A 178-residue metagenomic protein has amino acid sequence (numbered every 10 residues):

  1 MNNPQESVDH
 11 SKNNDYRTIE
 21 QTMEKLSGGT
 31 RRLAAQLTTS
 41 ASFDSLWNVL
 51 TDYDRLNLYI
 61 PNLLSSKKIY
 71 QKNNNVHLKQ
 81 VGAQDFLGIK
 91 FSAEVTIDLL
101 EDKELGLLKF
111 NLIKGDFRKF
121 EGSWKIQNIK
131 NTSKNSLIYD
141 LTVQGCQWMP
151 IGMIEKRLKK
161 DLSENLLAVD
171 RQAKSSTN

Functional and structural regions predicted by a protein language model:
M1-N75: Hydrophobic ligand-binding cavity/cleft-lining segments
L26, N57, K67-K114, L167-S176: Glycine-rich portal/gate segments that line the openings of hydrophobic small-molecule binding cavities
T30-T38, N75-H77, E94, L107 (+1 more regions): Intrinsic-disorder/low-complexity, polar/charged segments enriched in Ser/Thr/Lys/Arg/Asp/Glu/Gln
A34-L37, S66-K67, A93-E101, E121-N128: Hydrophobic/aromatic beta-strand elements that line small-molecule binding cavities or substrate pockets in beta-rich
T38-S42, V81-D85, L100-D102, I113 (+2 more regions): Solvent-exposed residues in well-ordered beta-strands and their adjoining turns, especially edge/terminal strands
S45-L50, L56, L99, L137-Y139 (+1 more regions): Hydrophobic pocket/interface hotspot
N111-K160: Beta-strand/loop substructures that line and gate deep hydrophobic ligand-binding cavities in soluble
